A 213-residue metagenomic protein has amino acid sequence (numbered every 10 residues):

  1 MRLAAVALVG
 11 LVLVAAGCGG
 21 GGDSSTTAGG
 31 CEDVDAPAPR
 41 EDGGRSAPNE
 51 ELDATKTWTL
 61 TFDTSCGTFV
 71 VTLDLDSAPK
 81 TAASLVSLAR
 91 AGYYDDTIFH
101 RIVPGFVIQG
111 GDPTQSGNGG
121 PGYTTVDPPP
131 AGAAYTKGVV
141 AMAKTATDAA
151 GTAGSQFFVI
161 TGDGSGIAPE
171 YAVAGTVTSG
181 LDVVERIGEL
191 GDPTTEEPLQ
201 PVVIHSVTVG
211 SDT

Functional and structural regions predicted by a protein language model:
R2-T213: Cyclophilin-like peptidyl-prolyl cis-trans isomerases
